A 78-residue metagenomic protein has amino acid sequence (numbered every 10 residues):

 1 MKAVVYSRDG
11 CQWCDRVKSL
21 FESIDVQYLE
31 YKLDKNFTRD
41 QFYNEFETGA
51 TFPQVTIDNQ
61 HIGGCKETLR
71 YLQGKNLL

Functional and structural regions predicted by a protein language model:
M1-Q27: Local sequence-structure signature of Cys/Sec-based thiol-disulfide redox active-site neighborhoods
Q12, F37, G63: Short alpha-helical
D15, S19, D40, R70: Alpha-helical elements of the RecA-like P-loop NTPase motor core of helicases
Y28-E30, H61: Conserved beta-strand scaffold positions in the cores of enzyme catalytic domains, especially in NTP/NDP-utilizing
K32-G49: Thioredoxin-like thiol-disulfide oxidoreductase module
F46-T56, C65-K66: Structural micro-motif
I57-L78: Non-catalytic, surface beta->alpha helical segment in thiol-disulfide oxidoreductase systems
